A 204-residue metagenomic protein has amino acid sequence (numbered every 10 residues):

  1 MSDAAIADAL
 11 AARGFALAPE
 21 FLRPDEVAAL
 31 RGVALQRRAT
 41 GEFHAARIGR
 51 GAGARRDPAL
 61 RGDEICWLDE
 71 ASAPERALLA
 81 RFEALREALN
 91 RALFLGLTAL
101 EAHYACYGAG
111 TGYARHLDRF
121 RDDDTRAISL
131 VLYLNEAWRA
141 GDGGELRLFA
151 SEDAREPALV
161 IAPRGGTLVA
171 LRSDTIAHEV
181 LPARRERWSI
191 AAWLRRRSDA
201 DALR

Functional and structural regions predicted by a protein language model:
M1-S129, Y133-L168, D174-R204: Fe(II)/2-oxoglutarate oxygenase catalytic core
